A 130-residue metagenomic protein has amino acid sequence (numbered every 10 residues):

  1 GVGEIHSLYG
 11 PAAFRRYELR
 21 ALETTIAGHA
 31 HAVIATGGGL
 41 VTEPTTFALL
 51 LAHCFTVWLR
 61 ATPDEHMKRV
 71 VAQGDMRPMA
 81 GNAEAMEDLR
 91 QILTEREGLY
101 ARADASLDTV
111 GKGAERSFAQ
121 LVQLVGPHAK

Functional and structural regions predicted by a protein language model:
G1-L51, L99: ATP-dependent small-molecule kinase phosphotransfer cores that center on conserved nucleotide phosphate-binding segments
E4, A52-E97: A glycine- and Lys/Arg-enriched "phosphate-lid" helix/loop adjacent to the NTP-binding pocket of small-molecule kinases
A21, T45-T46, D88, E95 (+1 more regions): Short acidic active-site motifs
I26-A27, V71, G126: Residue-level signal for alpha-helix termini/capping positions
T36, L59, T109: Catalytic metal- and UDP-sugar-binding loop of GT-A-like glycosyltransferases, i.e., residues flanking the conserved
G38-L40, T62-D64, K112: Short glycine-rich anion-binding loops that position phosphate/pyrophosphate groups of nucleotides and phosphorylated
T45-A48, K68-A72, A119-Q120: Short amphipathic alpha-helical segments
F55, T94-K130: NTP-dependent small-molecule kinase module
